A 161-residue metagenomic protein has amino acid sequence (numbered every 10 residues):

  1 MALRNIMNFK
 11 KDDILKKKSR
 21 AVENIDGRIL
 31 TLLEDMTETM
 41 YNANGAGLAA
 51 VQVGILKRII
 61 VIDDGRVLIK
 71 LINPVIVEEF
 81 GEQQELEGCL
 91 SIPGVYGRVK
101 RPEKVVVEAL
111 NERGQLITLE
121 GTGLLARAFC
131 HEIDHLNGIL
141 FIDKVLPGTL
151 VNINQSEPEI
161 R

Functional and structural regions predicted by a protein language model:
M1-R161: Positively charged
